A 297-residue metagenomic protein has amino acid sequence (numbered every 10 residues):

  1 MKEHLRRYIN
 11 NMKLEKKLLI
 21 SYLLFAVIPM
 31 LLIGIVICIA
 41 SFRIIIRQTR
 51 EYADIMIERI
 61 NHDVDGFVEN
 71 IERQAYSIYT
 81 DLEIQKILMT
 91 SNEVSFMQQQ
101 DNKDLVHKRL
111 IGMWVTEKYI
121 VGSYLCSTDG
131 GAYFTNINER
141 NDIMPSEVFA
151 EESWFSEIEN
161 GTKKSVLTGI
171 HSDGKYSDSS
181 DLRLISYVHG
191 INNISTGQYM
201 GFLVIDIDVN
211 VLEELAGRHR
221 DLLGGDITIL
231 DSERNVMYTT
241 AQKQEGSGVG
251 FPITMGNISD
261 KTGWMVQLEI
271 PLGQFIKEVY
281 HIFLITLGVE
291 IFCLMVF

Functional and structural regions predicted by a protein language model:
M1-M12, E51-Y52, T168: N-terminal sensory and localization modules of signal-transduction and trafficking proteins
L14-N92: Juxtamembrane extracytoplasmic/periplasmic/luminal helical "stalk" adjacent to the first N-terminal
E69-L105, C126-R140: Extracellular/periplasmic ligand-binding regions of membrane signal-transduction receptors
L105-W114, S195, F202-Q244: Solvent-exposed, extracytoplasmic
T116, D129-D206: Extracytoplasmic/periplasmic ligand-binding sensor regions of membrane-associated signaling proteins
T135-I143, I227-D231, N235-M255: GAF sensory domains
S180-I191, E245-N257, W264-V266: A short beta-strand signature within small-molecule sensing/ligand-binding domains used in signal transduction
L272-F297: Cytoplasm-proximal transmembrane signaling helix
